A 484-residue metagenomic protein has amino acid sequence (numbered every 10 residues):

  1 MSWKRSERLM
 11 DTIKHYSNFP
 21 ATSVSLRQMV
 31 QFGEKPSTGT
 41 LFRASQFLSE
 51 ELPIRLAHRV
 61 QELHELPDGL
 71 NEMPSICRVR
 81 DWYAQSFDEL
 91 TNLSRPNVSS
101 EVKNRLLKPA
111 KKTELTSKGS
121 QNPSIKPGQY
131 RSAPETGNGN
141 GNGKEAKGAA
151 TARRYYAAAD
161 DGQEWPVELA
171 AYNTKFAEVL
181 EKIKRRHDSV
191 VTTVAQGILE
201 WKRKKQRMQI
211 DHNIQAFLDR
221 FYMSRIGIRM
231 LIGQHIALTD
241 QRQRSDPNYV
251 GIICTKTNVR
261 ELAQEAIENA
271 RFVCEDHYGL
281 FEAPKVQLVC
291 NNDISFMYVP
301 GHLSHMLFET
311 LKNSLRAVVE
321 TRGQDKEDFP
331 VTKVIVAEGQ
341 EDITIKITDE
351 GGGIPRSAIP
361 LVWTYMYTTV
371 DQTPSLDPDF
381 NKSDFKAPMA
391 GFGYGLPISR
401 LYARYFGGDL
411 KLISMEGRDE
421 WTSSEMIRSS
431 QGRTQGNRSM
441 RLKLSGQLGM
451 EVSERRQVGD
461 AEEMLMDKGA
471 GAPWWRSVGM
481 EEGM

Functional and structural regions predicted by a protein language model:
S2-Q46, P67-N71, R95-V98, G128 (+5 more regions): Flexible, glycine-/charge-rich segments associated with ATP-binding catalytic modules
W3, E7-Y278, E282-K285, P300: Signal-transmission coiled-coils
L52, F221, F296, L303 (+8 more regions): Structural signal for hydrophobic/aromatic residues that build the beta-strand cores of folded beta-sheet domains
N269-V273, V299-D328, G339, L396-Y405: Conserved ATP-binding N-box helix of the HATPase_c
L280, N313-E350, P374-F380, M415-G417 (+2 more regions): ATP-lid-like helix-loop hinge signature
A283-I294: Conserved catalytic submotifs in the C-terminal HATPase_c
Q287, M297, K333-I335, K346 (+3 more regions): Beta-strand cores of modular interaction/reader domains in eukaryotic scaffold and signaling proteins, especially PDZ
W363-Y367: Short acidic-aromatic loop segments in the C-terminal HATPase_c
